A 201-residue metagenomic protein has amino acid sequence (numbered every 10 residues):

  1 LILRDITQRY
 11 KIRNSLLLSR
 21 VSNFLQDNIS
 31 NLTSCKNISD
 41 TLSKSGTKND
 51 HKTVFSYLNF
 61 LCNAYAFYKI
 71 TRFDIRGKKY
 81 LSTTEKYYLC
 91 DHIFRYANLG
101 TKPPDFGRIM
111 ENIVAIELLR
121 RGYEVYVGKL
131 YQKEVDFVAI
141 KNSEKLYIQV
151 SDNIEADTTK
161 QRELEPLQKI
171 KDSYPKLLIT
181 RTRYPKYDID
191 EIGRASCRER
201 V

Functional and structural regions predicted by a protein language model:
L1-K145: Accessory nucleic acid-recognition modules appended to NTPase machines
K69, Y126-V127, R181, S196-R198: Conserved helicase core region in the C-terminal RecA-like lobe
T84-E85, S143, S173, D190-I192: Sequence-level motif detector for i,i+2 pairs with an aromatic at +2
I93, T182, V201: Short, flexible active-site-adjacent loop segments at beta-strand->alpha-helix junctions, enriched in small/polar
P103-P104, K141-N142, R162-E163, E191-G193: Short, glycine/charged-enriched secondary-structure capping and boundary segments
G128, D152-E191: Catalytic cores of nucleic-acid endonucleases
I148: Conserved beta3 VAIK motif of the Hanks protein kinase fold
E191-V201: Residue-level detector of conserved catalytic or cofactor/ligand-binding positions in enzyme active sites
